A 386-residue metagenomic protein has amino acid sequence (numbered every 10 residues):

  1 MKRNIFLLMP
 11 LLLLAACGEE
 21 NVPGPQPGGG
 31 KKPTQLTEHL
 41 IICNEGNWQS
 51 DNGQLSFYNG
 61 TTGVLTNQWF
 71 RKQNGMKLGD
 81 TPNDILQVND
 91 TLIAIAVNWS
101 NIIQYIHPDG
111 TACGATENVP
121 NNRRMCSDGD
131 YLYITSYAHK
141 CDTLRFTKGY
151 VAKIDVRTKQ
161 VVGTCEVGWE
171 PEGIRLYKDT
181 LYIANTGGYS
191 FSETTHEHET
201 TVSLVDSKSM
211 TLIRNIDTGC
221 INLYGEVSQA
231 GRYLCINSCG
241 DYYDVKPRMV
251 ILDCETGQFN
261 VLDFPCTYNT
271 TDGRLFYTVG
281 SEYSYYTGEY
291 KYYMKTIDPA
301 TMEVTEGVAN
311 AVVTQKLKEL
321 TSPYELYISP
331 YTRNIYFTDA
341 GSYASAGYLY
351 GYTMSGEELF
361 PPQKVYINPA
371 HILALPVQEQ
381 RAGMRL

Functional and structural regions predicted by a protein language model:
M1-L40: Bacterial Sec-dependent N-terminal signal peptides
G30, K77-L86, P120-G129, W169-K178 (+4 more regions): Repeated scaffold domains used in trafficking and secretory/extracellular systems, primarily beta-propellers
I42, I95, I134-T135, I183-A184 (+3 more regions): Residue position within the beta-strands of beta-propeller blades
N47-D51, A96-W99, K140-G149, S190-T200 (+3 more regions): Short, solvent-exposed loop/turn segments at conserved positions within beta-propeller repeat blades
D51-G129, C141-D142: Post-signal peptide N-terminal segment of secreted/secretory-pathway proteins
L55-N59, T147-V156, E197-S207, R248-D253 (+2 more regions): Beta-propeller blade signature
V64-K77, G110-E117, Q160-C165, T211-D217 (+3 more regions): A short beta-strand motif characteristic of beta-propeller blades
E166, P171-Y283: Acidic, serine/threonine- and glycine-rich low-complexity intrinsically disordered segments that serve as flexible
